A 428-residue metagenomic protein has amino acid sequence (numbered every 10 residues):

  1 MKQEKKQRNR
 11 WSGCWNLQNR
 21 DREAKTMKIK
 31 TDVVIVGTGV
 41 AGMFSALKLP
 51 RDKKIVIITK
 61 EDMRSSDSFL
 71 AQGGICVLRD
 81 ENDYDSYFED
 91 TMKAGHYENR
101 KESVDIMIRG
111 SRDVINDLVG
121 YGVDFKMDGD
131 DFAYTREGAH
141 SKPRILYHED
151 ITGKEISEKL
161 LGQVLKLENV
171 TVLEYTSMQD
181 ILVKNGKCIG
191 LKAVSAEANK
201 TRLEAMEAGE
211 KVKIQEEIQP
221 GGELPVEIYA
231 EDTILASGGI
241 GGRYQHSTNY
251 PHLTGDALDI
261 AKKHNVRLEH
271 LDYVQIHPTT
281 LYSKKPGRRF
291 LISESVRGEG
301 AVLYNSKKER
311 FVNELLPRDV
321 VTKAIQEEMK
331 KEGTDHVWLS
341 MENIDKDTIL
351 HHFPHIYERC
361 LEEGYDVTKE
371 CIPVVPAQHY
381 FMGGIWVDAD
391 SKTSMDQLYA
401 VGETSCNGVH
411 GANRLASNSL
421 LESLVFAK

Functional and structural regions predicted by a protein language model:
K28-T31, I218-D232, S394-Q397: Core beta-strand elements of the Rossmann-like FAD/NAD(P) dinucleotide-binding domain in flavoenzyme oxidoreductases
V33-I57: N-terminal Rossmann-like FAD-binding beta1-loop-alpha1 element of flavoenzymes
P50-A71: Glycine-rich FAD pyrophosphate-binding loop
C76-M107: Glycine-rich active-site loop/strand segments that organize a redox cofactor
G120-M206, Y229, A236, T280-S283 (+1 more regions): Conserved redox-cofactor binding core of oxidoreductases
D232, A236-G238, D390-L415: Short FAD-binding loop at a beta-strand-to-alpha-helix junction that anchors the flavin cofactor in diverse
D232-P286, F290, K331, N418-F426: Glycine-rich loop(s) and the adjacent beta-strand/alpha-helix scaffold that form part
I260, V266-I372: An anion/pyrophosphate-binding glycine-rich loop and adjacent beta-alpha core in soluble alpha-beta enzymes
